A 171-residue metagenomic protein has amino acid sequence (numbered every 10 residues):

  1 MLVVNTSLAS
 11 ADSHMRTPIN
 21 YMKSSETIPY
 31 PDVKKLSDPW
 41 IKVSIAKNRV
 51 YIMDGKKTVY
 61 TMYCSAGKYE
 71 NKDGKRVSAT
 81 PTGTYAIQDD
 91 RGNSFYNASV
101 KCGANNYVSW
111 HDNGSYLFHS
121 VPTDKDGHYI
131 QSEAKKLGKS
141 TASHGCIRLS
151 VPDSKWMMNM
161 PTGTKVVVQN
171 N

Functional and structural regions predicted by a protein language model:
M1-L2, G83: Hydrophobic alpha-helical targeting segments used for export or membrane insertion
L2-R16: Sec-dependent signal peptide cleavage junction
P18-Y129: Gly/Pro-biased beta-strand-loop elements
N97-N171: Exported/periplasmic cell-wall-interacting domains
